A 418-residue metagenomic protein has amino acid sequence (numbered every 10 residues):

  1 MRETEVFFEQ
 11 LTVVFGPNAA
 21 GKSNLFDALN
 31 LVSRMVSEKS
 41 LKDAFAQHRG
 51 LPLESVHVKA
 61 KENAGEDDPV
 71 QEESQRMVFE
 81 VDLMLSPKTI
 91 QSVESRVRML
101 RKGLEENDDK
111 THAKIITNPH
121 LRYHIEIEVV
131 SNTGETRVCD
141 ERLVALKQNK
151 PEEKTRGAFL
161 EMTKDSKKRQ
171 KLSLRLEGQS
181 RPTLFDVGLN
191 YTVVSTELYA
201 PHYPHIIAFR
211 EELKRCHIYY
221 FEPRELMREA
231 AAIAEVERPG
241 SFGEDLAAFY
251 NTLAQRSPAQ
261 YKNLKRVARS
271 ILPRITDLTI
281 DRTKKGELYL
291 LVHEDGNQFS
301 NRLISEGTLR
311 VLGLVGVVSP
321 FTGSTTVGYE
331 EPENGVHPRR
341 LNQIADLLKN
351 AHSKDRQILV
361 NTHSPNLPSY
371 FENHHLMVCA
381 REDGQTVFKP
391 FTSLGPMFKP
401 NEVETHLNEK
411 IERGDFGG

Functional and structural regions predicted by a protein language model:
M1-E5: Pre-Walker A adenine-sensing motif
E9-T12, G323-T325: Pre-Walker A (Motif I) flank of P-loop NTPase domains
Q10-P52, V311-V317, S364: Phosphate-binding glycine-rich loops of NTP-binding sites
D27-H120: Conserved P-loop NTP-binding catalytic core
Q71, Q343-G418: C-terminal lobe/lid and adjacent interdomain/linker elements of RecA-like ASCE P-loop ATPase modules
M77, H120-L121, K214-R215, E372-H375 (+1 more regions): Short glycine-/polar-rich loops that comprise or flank the Walker A/P-loop and associated switch/sensor motifs
I90-K262: Electropositive, glycine-dotted interaction segments that contact anionic polymers or phosphate-rich ligands
A259-K262, R266-S319, T326-N342, M397: Conserved ABC ATPase signature
